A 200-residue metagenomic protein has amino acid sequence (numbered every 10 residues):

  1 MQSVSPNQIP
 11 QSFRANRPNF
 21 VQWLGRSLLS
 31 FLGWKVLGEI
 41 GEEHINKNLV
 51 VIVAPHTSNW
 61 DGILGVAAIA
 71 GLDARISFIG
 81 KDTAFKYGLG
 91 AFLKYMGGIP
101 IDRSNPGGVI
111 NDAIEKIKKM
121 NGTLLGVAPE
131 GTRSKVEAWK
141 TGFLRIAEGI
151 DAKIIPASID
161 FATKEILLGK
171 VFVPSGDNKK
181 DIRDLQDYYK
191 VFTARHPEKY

Functional and structural regions predicted by a protein language model:
M1-L37: Extreme N-terminal tail/first-helix region
S3, R14, W34-V191, K199-Y200: Soluble catalytic domains of membrane acyltransferases
W23, H196-Y200: Long hydrophobic alpha-helical segments that form multi-pass transmembrane helix bundles in integral membrane proteins
